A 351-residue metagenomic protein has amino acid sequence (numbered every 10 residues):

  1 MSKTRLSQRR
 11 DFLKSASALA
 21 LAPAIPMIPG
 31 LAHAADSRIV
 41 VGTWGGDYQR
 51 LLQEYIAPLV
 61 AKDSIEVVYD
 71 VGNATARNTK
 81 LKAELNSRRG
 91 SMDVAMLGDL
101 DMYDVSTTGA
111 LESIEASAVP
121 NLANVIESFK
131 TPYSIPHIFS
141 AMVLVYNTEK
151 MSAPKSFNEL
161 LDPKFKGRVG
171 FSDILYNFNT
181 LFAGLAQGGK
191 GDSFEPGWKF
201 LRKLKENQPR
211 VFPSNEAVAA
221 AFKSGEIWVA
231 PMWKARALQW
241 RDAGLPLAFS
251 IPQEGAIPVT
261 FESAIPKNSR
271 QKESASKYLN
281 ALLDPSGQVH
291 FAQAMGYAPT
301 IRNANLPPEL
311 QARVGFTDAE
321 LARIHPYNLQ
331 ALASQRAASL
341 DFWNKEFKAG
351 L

Functional and structural regions predicted by a protein language model:
M1-D11, S15-P26: N-terminal secretory signal peptides
A35-M102: Early extracytoplasmic/lumenal segment of secretory-pathway proteins
G46-Q53, T75, G90-E226: Extracytoplasmic ligand-binding site segments that recognize negatively charged/polar headgroups
M102-S106, K223, W228-P246: A ligand-binding cleft/hinge motif common to bilobed small-molecule-binding domains
E112-V119, P132-P136, V229, L245-I257 (+1 more regions): Short beta-strand->loop
N124, S140-A141, F200-L204, A243-K267 (+1 more regions): Periplasmic-binding protein-like
V143-K150, G184-Q187, V259-K272, H290: A bilobed periplasmic-binding-protein/Venus flytrap-type ligand-binding module shared by bacterial periplasmic
P266-Y327: Mature extracytoplasmic/periplasmic domains
